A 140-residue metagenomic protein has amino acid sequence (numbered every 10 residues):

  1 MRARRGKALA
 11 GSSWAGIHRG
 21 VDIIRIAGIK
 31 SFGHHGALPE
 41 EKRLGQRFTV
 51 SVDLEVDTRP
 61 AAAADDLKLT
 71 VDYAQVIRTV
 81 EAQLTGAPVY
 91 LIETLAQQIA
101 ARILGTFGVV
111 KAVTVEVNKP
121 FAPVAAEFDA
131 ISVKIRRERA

Functional and structural regions predicted by a protein language model:
R2, S12-A140: N-terminal, polar/charged subdomain of small-to-medium soluble alpha/beta proteins
